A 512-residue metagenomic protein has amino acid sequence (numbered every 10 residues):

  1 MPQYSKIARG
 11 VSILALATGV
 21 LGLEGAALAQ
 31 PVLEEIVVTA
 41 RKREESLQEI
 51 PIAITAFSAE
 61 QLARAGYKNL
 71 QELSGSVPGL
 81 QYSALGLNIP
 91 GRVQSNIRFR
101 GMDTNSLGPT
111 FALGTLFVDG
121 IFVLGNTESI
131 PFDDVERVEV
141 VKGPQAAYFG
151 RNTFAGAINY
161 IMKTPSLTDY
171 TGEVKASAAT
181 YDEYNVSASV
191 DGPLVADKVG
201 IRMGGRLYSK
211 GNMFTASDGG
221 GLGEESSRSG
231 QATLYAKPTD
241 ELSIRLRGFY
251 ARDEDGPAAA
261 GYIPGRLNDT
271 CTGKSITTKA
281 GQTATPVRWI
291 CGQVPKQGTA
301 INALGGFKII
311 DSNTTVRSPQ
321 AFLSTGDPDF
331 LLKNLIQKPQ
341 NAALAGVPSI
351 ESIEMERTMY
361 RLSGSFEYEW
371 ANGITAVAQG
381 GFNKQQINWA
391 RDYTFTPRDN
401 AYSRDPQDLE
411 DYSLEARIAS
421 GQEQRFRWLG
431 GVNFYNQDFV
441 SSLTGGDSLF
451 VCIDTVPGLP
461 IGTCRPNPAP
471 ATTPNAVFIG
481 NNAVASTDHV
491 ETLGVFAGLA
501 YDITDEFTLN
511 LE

Functional and structural regions predicted by a protein language model:
E24, A65, Q94, A155 (+8 more regions): Transmembrane beta-barrel architecture of outer-membrane proteins
L28-V32, V135, L167, D182-Y184 (+6 more regions): Secondary-structure transition into beta-strands, especially the periplasmic turns and strand N-termini that construct
L33-L167: Acidic, small-polar-rich N-terminal luminal/periplasmic segments of exported/outer-membrane proteins
R43-E45, V123, A179-Y181, Y208-N212 (+9 more regions): Structural signature of outer-membrane beta-barrel domains
A112, G125, D133-E136, K142 (+6 more regions): Outer-membrane beta-barrel translocator/receptor signature
N159, T168, K175-S177, D191-Q293 (+3 more regions): Periplasmic-side early beta-strands and strand-to-turn transitions of outer-membrane beta-barrels
S177-A179, F214-G223, A259-G265, T325-E356 (+3 more regions): Extracellular/periplasm-exposed beta-strand and loop segments of Gram-negative cell-envelope proteins, dominated by
I244, G248-L331, Q437-N467: A surface-exposed, glycine/aromatic-enriched loop/edge motif typical of exported proteins
